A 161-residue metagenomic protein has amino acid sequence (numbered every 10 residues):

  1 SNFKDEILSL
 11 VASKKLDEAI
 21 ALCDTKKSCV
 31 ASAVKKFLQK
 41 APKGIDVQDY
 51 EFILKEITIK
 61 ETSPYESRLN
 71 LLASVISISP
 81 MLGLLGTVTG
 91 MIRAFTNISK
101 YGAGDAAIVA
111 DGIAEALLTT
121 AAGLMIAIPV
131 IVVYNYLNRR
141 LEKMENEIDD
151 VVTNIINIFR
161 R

Functional and structural regions predicted by a protein language model:
N2-L85, T89-A103, N135-R161: Predominantly long cytosolic amphipathic alpha-helical stalk/bundle segments
A107, D111-Y134: Pore-lining and gate-forming transmembrane alpha-helices of multi-pass membrane transport proteins
